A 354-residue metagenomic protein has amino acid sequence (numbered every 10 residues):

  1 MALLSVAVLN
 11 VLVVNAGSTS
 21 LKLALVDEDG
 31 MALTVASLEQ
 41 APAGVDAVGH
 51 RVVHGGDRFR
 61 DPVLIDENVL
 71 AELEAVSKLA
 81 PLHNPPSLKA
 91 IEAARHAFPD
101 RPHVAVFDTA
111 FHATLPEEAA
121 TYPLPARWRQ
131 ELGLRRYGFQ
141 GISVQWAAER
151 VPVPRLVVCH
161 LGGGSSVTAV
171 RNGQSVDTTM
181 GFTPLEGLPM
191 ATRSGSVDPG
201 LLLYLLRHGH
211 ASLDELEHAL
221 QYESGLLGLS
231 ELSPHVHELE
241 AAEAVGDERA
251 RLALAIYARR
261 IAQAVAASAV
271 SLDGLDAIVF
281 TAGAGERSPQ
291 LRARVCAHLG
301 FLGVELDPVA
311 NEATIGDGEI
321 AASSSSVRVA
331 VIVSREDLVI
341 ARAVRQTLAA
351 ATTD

Functional and structural regions predicted by a protein language model:
N10-A43, G181: Short glycine-rich, Thr/Ser-proximal phosphate-binding strand/loop in the N-terminal lobe of ATP-dependent enzymes
N10-V14, A47-G49, V104, L156-H160: Short glycine-aspartate micro-motif
A16-G17, R51-G55, L161-G163, L275-R287: Glycine-rich beta-strand-to-loop/alpha-helix junction loops that act as flexible
G44-S87, H96, R101-V104, A110-Y122: Short beta-strand-loop/turn "lid" adjacent to the catalytic site in phosphate-handling enzymes
F111-H208: Glycine-rich phosphate-binding loop of actin/hexokinase-like ATP-binding domains
R171, D177-G209, H218, A282-A313 (+1 more regions): Catalytic phosphate/nucleotide-handling subdomain of diverse soluble enzymes
H208-A253: A mobile "lid/hinge" subdomain adjacent to the ATP/sugar-phosphate binding pocket shared across diverse ATP-dependent
R251, A255-V279, G285-D354: Internal helix-turn-beta structural module
